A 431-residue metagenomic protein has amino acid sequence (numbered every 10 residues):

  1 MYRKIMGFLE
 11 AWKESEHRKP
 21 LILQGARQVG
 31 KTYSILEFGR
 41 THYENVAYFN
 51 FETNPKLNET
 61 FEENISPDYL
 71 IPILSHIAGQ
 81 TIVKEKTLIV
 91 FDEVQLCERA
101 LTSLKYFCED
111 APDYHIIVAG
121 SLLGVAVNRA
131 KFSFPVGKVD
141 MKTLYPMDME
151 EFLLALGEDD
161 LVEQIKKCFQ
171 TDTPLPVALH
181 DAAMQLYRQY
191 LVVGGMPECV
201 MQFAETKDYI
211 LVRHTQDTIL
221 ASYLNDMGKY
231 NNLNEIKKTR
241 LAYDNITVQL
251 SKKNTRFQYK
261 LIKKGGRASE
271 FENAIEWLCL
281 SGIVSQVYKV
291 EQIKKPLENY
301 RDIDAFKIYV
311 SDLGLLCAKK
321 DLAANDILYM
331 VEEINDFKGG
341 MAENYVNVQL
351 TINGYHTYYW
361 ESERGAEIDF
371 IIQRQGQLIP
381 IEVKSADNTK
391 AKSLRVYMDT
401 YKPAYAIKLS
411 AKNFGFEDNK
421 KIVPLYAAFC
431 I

Functional and structural regions predicted by a protein language model:
Y2-E16: Pre-Walker A adenine-sensing motif
K31: Conserved lysine of the Walker
S34, F38: Hydrophobic positions on the alpha1 helix immediately C-terminal to the Walker A/P-loop
T53-E85: Short glycine-rich substrate-engagement loop in P-loop NTPases that contacts/grips substrate
V90, H115-S121, T143: Structural recognition of the conserved hydrophobic beta-strand(s) that form the central parallel beta-sheet of P-loop
V127-S251: Interdomain motor-coupling "hinge/lid" segment immediately C-terminal to the ATP-binding subdomain of NTP-driven enzymes
M196, V200-I368, I372: Accessory nucleic acid-recognition modules appended to NTPase machines
V346, L350, I368-D387, A406: Conserved catalytic cores of phosphodiester-cleaving nucleases, focusing on short active-site segments
